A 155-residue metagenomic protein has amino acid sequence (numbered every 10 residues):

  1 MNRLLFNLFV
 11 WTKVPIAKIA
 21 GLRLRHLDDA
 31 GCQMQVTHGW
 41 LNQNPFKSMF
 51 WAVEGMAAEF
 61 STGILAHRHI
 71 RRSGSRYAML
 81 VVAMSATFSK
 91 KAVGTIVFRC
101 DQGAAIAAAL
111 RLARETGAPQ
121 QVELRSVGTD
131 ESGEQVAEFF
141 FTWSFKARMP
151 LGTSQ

Functional and structural regions predicted by a protein language model:
M1-I19, L41: Alpha-helical membrane-targeting segments
K18-L24, V82-F88, A109-R111: Short structured motifs
I19, D29, A57, M79-A83 (+2 more regions): Short connector loops at helix/strand junctions that flank enzyme active sites, especially segments positioning acidic
I19-M49: Catalytic strand-loop segment that frames the active site of acyl-thioester-processing enzymes
R23, S85-T87, R99-D101, V127 (+1 more regions): Residues located in well-ordered beta-strands
L41-G63: Hot-dog-fold acyl-thioester-processing enzymes
L65-A104: Hydrophobic beta-strand-centered segment that forms part of the acyl-chain substrate-binding groove
A92-V93, G103-Q155: HotDog/MaoC-like acyl-thioester-processing domains
